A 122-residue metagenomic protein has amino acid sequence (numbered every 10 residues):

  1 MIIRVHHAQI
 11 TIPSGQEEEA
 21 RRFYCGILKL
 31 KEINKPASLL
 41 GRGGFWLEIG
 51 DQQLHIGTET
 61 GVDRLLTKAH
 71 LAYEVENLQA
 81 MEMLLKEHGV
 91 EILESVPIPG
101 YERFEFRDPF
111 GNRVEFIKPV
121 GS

Functional and structural regions predicted by a protein language model:
M1-I3, H88-S122: Vicinal oxygen chelate
M1-R21, A69-L71, S122: N-terminal beta-strand motif that seeds the catalytic metal site of vicinal oxygen chelate
I3-R4, D63-K68, I98: Short glycine-enriched loop/turn motifs at secondary-structure junctions
I10-Q53: Core segments of cupin and vicinal oxygen chelate
G43-F45, A69, G100-F104: Short beta-strand micro-motifs in enzyme catalytic cores
Q52-H55, G111-R113: Short, charged/polar, Gly/Pro-enriched secondary-structure boundary elements
R64-L85: Mid-chain, well-packed structural core segment of small domains
